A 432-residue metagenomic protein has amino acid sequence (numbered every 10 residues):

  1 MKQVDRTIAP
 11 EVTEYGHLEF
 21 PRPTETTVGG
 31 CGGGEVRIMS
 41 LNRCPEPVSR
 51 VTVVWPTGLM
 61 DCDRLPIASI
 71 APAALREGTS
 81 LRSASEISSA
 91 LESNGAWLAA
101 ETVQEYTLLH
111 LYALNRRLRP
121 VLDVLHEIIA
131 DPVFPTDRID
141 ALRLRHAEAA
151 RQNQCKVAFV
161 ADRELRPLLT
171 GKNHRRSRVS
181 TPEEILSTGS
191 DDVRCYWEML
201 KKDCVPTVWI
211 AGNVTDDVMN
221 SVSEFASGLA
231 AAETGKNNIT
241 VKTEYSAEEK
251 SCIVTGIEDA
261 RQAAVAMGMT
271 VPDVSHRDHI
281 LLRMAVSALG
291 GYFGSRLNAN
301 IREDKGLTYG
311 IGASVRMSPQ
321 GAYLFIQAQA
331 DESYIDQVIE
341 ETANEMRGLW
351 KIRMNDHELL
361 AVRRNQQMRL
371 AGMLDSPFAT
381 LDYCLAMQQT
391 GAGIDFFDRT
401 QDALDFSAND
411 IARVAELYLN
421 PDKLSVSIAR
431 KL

Functional and structural regions predicted by a protein language model:
M1-A90, N94, A113, R194-N300 (+2 more regions): His/Glu-rich zincin catalytic helix
M1-V12, E86-N237, E303-L432: Charge-rich, well-structured scaffold segments of protease-associated domains
